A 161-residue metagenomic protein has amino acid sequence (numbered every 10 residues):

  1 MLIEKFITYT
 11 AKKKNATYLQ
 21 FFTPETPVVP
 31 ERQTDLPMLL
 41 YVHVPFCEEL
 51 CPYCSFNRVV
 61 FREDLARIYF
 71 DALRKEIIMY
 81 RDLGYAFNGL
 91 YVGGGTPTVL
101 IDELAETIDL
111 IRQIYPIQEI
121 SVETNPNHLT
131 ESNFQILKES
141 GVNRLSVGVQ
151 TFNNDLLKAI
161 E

Functional and structural regions predicted by a protein language model:
M1-M38, N88: Flexible, acidic/Gly-rich N-terminal and inter-domain linker regions that tether and position cofactor-handling modules
F6-K14, P45-L50, D102, V142: Short low-complexity stretches enriched in small and charged residues
L19-Q20, P45, P97, P126: Proline-rich low-complexity regions
R32-T34, P45, G84: Short, flexible hinge/linker loops that cap or flank conserved catalytic cores
Q33-L40, V60-A66: Short N-terminal helix-initiation segments at or just after the protein's N-terminus
L40-V42, V147: Short beta-strand motif preference
V42-R58: Local cysteine-cluster metal-coordination motifs and their immediate loop/turn environment, predominantly Fe-S cluster
R58-E161: Conserved non-cysteine loop/helix-boundary elements of the Radical SAM core domain that shape
